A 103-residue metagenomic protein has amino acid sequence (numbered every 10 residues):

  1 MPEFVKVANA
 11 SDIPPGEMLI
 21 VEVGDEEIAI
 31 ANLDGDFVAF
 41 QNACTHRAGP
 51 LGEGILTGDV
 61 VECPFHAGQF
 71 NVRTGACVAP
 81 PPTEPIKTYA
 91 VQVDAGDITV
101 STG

Functional and structural regions predicted by a protein language model:
M1-G58, N71-V72, A76, E84-G103: N-terminal pre-ligand scaffold of iron-sulfur
C44, C63-H66: Short cysteine clusters
P80: Short glycine/proline-centered loop/turn elements that form peptide/ligand docking sites
